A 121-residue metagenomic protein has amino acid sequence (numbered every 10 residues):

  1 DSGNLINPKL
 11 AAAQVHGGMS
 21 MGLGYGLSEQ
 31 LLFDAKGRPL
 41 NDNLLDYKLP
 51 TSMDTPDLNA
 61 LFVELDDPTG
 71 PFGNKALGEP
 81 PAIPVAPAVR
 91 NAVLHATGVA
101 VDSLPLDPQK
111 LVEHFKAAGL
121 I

Functional and structural regions predicted by a protein language model:
D1-I121: Cofactor-binding beta-sheet edge motifs in enzyme active sites
